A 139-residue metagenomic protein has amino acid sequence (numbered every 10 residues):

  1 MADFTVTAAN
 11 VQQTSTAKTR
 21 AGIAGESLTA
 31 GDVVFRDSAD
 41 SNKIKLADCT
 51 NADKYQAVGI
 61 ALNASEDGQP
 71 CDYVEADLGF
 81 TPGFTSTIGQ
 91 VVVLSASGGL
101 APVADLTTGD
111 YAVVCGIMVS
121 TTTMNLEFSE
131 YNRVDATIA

Functional and structural regions predicted by a protein language model:
A2-A139: Glycine-anchored, exposed beta-strand/edge motif detector
